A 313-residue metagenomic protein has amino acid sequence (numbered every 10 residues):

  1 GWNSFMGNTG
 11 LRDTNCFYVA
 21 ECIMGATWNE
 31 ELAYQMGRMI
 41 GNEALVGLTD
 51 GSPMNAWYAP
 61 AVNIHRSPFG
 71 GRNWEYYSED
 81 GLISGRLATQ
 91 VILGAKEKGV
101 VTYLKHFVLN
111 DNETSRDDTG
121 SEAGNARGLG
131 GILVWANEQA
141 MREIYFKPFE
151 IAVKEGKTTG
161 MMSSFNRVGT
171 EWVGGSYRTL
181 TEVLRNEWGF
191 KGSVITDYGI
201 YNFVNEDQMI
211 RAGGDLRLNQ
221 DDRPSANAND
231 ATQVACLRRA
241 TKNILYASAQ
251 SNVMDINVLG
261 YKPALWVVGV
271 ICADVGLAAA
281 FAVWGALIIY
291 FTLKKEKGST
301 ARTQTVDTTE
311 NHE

Functional and structural regions predicted by a protein language model:
G1-E313: Glycoside hydrolase catalytic-domain context in secreted enzymes
